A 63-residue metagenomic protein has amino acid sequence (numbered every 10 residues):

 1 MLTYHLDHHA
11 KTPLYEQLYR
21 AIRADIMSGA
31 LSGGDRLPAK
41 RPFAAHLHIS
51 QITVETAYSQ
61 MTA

Functional and structural regions predicted by a protein language model:
M1-A63: N-terminal basic, amphipathic alpha-helical segments
